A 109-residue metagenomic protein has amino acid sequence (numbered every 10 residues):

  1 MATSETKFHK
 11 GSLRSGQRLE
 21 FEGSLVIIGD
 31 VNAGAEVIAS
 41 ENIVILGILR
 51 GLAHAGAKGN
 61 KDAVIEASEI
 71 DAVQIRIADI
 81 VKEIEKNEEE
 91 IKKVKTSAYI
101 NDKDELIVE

Functional and structural regions predicted by a protein language model:
M1-R18, G56-E109: Intrinsically disordered, low-complexity terminal regions
K7-H9, R14-E36: Internal active-site segments that recognize and position negatively charged phosphoryl groups and nucleotide moieties
V26, V44, E105-I107: General beta-strand recognition
L49: Glycine-rich active-site loops that engage anionic ligands at enzyme catalytic sites
